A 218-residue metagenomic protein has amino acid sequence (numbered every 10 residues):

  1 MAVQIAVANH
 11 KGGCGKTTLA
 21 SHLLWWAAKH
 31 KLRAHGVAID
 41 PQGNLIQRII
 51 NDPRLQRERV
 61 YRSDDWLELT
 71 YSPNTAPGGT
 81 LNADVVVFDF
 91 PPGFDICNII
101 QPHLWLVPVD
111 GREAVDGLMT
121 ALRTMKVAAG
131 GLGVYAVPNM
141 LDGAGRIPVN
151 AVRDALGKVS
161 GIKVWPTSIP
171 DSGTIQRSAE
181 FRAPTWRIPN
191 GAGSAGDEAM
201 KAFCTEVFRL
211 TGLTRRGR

Functional and structural regions predicted by a protein language model:
M1-Q4, L132-V134, C204, T211-R218: Acidic-aromatic/histidine active-site loop/patch
Q4, A8-C14, W25-I99, E180: P-loop/Walker-type NTP enzyme "switch/lid" segment
T18-L19: Hydrophobic positions on the alpha1 helix immediately C-terminal to the Walker A/P-loop
V37, V87-D89, L106-D110, V134-M140: Conserved beta-strand segments of the P-loop GTPase G domain that flank and frequently precede/overlap
G93-E113: Inter-motif core of Ras-like GTPase G domains
V115-V134, P148-D154: Anionic-ligand binding region
M140-W186: Beta-strand-loop-alpha "switch" segments that mediate conformational coupling across diverse proteins
G173-T205: Inter-lobe coupling/hinge region of RecA-like P-loop helicase motors
